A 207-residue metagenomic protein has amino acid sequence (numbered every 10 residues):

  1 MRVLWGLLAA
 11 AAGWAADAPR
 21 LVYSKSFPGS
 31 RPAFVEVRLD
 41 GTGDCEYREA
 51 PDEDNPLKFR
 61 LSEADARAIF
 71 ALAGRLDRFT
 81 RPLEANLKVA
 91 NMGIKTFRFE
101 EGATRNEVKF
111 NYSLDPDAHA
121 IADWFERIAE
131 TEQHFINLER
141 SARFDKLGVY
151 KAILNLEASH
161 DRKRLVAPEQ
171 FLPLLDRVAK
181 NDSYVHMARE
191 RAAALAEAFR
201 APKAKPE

Functional and structural regions predicted by a protein language model:
W5-A15: Hydrophobic h-region of N-terminal signal peptides that target proteins for export in Gram-negative bacteria
A15-F27, P82-E207: Short, well-ordered, aromatic-rich surface patches in folded extracellular/luminal domains
Y23, S30-P32, D52-P56, L76-E84: N-terminal post-signal-peptidase region of extra-cytosolic proteins
S24-E49: N-terminal targeting signals for Sec/Tat export/insertion, comprising classic cleavable signal peptides
F34-R38, P56-L61, A103-L114: Short amphipathic beta-strand/extended segments with alternating polar/hydrophobic composition
T42-L57, L156-A158, L172-D176: Acidic/histidine-rich, surface-exposed loop or edge segments in extracytoplasmic proteins
E63-N86: Charged, amphipathic alpha-helical segments
